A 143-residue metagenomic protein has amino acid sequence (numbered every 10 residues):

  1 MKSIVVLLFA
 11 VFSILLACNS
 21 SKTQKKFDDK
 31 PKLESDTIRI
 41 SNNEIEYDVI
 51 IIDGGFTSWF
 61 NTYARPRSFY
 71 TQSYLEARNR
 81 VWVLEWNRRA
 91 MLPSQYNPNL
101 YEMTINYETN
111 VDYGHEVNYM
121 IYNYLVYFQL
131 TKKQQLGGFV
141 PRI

Functional and structural regions predicted by a protein language model:
M1-V5: Positively charged n-region of N-terminal signal peptides that target proteins for export
I14-A17: C-terminal motif of bacterial Sec signal peptides marking the signal peptidase cleavage site
N19-K26: Bacterial lipoprotein signal-peptidase II cleavage site
F27-D48: Post-signal peptide N-terminal segment of mature Sec-exported envelope proteins
I50, F69, S73-V81, Q134: Soluble non-cytosolic domains of exported or imported proteins
S58-Y70: Acidic/histidine-rich, surface-exposed loop or edge segments in extracytoplasmic proteins
R89-I143: Compact alpha-helical subdomains of small soluble proteins
